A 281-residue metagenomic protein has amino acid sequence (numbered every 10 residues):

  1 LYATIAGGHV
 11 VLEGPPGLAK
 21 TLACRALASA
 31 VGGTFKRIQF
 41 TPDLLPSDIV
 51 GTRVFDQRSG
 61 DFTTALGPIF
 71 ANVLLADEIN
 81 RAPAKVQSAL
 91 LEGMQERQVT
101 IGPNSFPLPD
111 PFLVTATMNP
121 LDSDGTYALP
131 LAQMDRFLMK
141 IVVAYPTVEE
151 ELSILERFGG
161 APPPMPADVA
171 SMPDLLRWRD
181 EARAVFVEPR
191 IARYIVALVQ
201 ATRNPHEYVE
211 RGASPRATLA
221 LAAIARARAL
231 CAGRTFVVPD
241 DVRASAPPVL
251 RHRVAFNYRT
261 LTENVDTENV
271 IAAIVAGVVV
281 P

Functional and structural regions predicted by a protein language model:
L1-Y2, F55-L75, N104: Conserved alpha-helical scaffold flanking the Walker A/P-loop in AAA+ ATPase domains
T4-T41: Walker A/P-loop
V10, L74, F112: Conserved beta-strand position immediately N-terminal to the Walker
G14, D77-E78, A89: Walker B catalytic acidic pair
P15, I49, T117: P-loop (Walker A) phosphate-binding loop of NTP-binding proteins
D56-G60, E78-V86, M94-A170, L176-V185 (+1 more regions): Canonical AAA+ ATPase core
M165-L221: Conserved AAA+ ATPase small/helical "lid" subdomain
R203-P281: C-terminal engagement/docking regions of AAA+ P-loop ATPases
